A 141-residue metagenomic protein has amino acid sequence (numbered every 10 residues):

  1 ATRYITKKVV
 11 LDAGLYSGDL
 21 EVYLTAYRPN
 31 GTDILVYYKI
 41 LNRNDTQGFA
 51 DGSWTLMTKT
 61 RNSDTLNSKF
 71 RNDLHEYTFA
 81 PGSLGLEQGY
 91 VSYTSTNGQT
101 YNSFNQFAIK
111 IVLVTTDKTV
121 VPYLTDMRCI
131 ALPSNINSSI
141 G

Functional and structural regions predicted by a protein language model:
A1-G141: Beta-strand-rich ligand- or partner-binding modules with a strong bias toward extracellular/periplasmic carbohydrate
